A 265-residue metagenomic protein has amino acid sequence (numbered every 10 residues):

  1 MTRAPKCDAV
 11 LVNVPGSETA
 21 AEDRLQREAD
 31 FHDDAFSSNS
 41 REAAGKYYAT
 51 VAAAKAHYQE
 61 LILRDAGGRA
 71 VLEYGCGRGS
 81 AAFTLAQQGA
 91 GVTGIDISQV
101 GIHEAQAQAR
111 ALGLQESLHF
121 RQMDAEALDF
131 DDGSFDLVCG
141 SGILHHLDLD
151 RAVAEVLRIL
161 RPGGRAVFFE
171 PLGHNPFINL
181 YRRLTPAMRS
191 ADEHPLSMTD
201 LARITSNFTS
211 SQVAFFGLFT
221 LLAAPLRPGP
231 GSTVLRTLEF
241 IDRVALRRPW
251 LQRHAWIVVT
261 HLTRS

Functional and structural regions predicted by a protein language model:
T2-G67: Conserved class I S-adenosyl-L-methionine
L72, R78-A127: Class I SAM-dependent methyltransferase SAM/SAH-binding core
E126-L137: A short acidic, Gly/Pro-enriched loop at the edge of an enzyme's catalytic core that lines a small-molecule cofactor
L137-D150: A short SAM/SAH-binding and catalytic strip from SAM-dependent methyltransferases
R151-P162: A short glycine-rich, Lys/Arg-flanked "PGG" loop and its adjoining helix->strand segment in the class I
V167-R189: Conserved class I S-adenosyl-L-methionine
E193-V213: Short alpha-helix
F215-S265: A C-terminal cap/extension of S-adenosyl-L-methionine-dependent methyltransferases that defines the acceptor-substrate
